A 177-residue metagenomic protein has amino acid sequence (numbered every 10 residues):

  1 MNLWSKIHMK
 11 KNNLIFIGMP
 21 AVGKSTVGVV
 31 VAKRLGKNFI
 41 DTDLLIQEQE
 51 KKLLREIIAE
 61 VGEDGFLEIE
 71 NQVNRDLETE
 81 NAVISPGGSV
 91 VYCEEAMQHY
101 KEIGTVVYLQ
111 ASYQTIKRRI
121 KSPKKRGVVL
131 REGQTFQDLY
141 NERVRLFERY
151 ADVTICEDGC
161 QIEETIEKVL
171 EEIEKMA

Functional and structural regions predicted by a protein language model:
N2-K11, V30, R34, V144-A177: NTP-dependent small-molecule kinase module
F16: Hydrophobic anchor at the beta1->P-loop junction of P-loop NTPases
M19: P-loop (Walker A) phosphate-binding loop of NTP-binding proteins
V22: ATP-binding Walker
S25: Walker A/P-loop
T42-V90, E94-Q98, Q137: ATP-dependent small-molecule kinase phosphotransfer cores that center on conserved nucleotide phosphate-binding segments
G87-V90, S112-Q114, C160: Short glycine-rich anion-binding loops that position phosphate/pyrophosphate groups of nucleotides and phosphorylated
E102-R145: A glycine- and Lys/Arg-enriched "phosphate-lid" helix/loop adjacent to the NTP-binding pocket of small-molecule kinases
